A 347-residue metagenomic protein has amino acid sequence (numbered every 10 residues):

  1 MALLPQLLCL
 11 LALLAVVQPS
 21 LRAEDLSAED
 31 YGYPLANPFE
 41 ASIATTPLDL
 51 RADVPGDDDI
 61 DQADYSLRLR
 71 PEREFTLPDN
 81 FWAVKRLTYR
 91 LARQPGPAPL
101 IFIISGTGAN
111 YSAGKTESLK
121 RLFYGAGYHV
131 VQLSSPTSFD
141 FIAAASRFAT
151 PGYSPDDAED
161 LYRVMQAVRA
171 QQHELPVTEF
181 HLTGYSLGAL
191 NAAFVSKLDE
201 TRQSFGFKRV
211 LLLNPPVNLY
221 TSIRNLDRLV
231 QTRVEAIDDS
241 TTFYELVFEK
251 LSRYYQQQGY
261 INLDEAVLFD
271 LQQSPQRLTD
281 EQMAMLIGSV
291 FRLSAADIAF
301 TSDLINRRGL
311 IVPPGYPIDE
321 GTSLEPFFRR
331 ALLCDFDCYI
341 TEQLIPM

Functional and structural regions predicted by a protein language model:
Q6-V16: Bacterial N-terminal signal peptides
Q18-A23: Sec/Tat signal peptide C-region and signal peptidase I cleavage site
Y33-G96: N-terminal cap/lid segment of alpha/beta-hydrolase-fold proteins
A92-S138: Short, surface-exposed "cap/lid" segments of acyl-processing enzymes
T137-A149, A193: Glycine-rich "HGGG/HGxG" loop immediately N-terminal to the catalytic nucleophile of the alpha/beta-hydrolase
T150-Q172: Alpha/beta-hydrolase active-site loop
T183-A192: Gly/Ala-rich beta-loop-alpha elbow adjacent to hydrolase catalytic centers
L198-P326: Alpha/beta-hydrolase-fold enzymes
